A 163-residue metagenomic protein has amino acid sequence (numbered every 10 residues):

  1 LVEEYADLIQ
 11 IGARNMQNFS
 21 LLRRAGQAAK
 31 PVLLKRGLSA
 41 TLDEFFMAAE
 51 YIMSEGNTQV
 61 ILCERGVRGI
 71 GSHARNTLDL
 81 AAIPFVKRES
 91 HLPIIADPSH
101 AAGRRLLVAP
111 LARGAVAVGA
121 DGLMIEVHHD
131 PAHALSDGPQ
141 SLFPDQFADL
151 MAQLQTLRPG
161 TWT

Functional and structural regions predicted by a protein language model:
L1-A6, N18-S20: N-terminal active-site wall of soluble small-molecule enzyme domains
A6, A29, I52-G56, M151-W162: Structural signal for hydrophobic packing residues in well-ordered secondary-structure cores of soluble enzyme domains
Q10-M16: Acidic, His- and aromatic-enriched active-site or binding-groove loops in soluble protein domains that engage sugars
R14, S39, Q140: Gly/Ser/Thr-rich beta-alpha loop segments that engage phosphate groups in nucleotides
Q17-V127: Catalytic alpha/beta core domains of metabolic enzymes, predominantly
D130-W162: C-terminal helical cap(s) of enzyme catalytic domains, especially alpha/beta-barrels
